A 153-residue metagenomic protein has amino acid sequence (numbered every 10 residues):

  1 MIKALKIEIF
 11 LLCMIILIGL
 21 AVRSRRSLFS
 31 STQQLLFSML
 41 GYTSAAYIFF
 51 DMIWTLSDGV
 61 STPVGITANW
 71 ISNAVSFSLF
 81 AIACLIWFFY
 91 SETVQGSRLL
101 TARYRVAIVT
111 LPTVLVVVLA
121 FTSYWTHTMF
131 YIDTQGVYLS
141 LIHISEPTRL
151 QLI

Functional and structural regions predicted by a protein language model:
M1-K3: Short, strongly hydrophobic alpha-helical membrane anchors
K6-L28, T32-G65, N69-F89, I108-Y124: Hydrophobic alpha-helical transmembrane segments of multi-pass membrane proteins
V60-V64, T128-G136: Membrane-interface helix termini and inter-helical loops of multi-pass transporters
I86, H127-F130, S145: N-terminal alpha-helical membrane-insertion module
S91-L99: Class A GPCR helix-loop hinge within the 7TM core
T101-V106: Membrane-interfacial entry segments at the cytosolic side of transmembrane helices
L119, I132-L141: Alpha-helical transmembrane segments and their cytosolic membrane-interface
I142-I153: Single conserved hydrophobic/aromatic residue that forms the stacking wall/gate of nucleotide- or nucleobase-binding
